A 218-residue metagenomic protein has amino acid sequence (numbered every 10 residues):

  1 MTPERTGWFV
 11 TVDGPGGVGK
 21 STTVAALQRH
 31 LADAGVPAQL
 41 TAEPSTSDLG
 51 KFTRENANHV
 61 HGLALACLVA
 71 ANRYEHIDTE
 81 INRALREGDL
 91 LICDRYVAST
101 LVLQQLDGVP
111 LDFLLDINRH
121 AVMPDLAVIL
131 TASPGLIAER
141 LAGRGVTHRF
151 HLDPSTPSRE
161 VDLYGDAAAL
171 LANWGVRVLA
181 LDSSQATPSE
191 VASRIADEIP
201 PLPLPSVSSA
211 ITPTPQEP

Functional and structural regions predicted by a protein language model:
T2-E4, A26-Q28, A138-P218: NTP-dependent small-molecule kinase module
R5-F9: Pre-Walker A (Motif I) flank of P-loop NTPase domains
V12: Hydrophobic anchor at the beta1->P-loop junction of P-loop NTPases
G17: Walker A (P-loop) phosphate-binding loop of P-loop NTPases
K20: Conserved lysine of the Walker
T23: Hydrophobic positions on the alpha1 helix immediately C-terminal to the Walker A/P-loop
V36-D116: ATP-dependent small-molecule kinase phosphotransfer cores that center on conserved nucleotide phosphate-binding segments
T100-D166: A glycine- and Lys/Arg-enriched "phosphate-lid" helix/loop adjacent to the NTP-binding pocket of small-molecule kinases
